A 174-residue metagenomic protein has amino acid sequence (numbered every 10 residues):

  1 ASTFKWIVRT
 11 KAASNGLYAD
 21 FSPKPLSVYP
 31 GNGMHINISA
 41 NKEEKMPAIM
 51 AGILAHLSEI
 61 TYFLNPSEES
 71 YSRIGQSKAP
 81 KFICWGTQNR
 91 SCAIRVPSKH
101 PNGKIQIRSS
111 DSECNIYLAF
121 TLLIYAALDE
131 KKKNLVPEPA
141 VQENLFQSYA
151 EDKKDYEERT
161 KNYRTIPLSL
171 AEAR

Functional and structural regions predicted by a protein language model:
A1-F4: Active-site acidic/histidine clusters and adjacent loop/turn architecture that either coordinate catalytic ions
I7-A19, K42-R174: C-terminal accessory/tail domains of diverse enzymes
V8, S22-N41: Histidine-centered divalent-metal-coordination microenvironment in nucleic-acid enzymes
